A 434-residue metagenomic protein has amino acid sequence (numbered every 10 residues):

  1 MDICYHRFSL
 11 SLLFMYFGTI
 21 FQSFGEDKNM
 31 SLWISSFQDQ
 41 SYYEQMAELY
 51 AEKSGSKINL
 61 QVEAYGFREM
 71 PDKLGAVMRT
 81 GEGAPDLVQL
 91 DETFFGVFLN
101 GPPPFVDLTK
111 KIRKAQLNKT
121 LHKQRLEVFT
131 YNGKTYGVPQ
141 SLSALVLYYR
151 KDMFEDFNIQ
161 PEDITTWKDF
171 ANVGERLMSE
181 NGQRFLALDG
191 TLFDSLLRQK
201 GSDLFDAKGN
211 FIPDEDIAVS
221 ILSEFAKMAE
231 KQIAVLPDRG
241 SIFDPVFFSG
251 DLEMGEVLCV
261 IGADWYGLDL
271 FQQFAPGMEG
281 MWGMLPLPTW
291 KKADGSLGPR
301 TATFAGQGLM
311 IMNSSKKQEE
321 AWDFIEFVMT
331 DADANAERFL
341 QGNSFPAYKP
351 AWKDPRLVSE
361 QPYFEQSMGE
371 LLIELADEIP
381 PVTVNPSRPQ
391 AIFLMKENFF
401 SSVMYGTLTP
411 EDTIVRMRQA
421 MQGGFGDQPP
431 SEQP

Functional and structural regions predicted by a protein language model:
F24, P104, L268-Q272, W290 (+3 more regions): Mature extracytoplasmic/periplasmic domains
E26-F37, I58-E63, D86-L87, Y136 (+2 more regions): Short, well-ordered beta-strand elements
L49, K53-L121, D156-N158, G250-D251 (+3 more regions): Extracytoplasmic "Venus flytrap"/periplasmic binding protein-like
N59, I112-R113, F129-L192, D203-G240 (+3 more regions): Helix-loop-helix "hinge/cap" segment bordering the ligand-binding cleft or interdomain interface
D91-A144, K168, G283-L287: Hinge/lid segment of periplasmic solute-binding proteins
T109-L121, S202-S223, K227-M228, Q273-G277 (+4 more regions): Short, solvent-exposed loop/beta-turn-alpha elements that line the ligand-binding surface or hinge of extracytoplasmic
S223-K317: Extracytoplasmic/periplasmic substrate-binding proteins
Q366-A420: C-terminal capping/gating helix-and-loop segments adjacent to ligand/active sites or protein-protein/ligand interfaces
